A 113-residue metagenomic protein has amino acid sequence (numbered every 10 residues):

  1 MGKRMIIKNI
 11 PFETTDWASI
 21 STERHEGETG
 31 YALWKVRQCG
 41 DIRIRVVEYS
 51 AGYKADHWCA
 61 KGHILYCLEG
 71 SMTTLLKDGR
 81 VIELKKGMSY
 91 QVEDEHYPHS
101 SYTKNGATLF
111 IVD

Functional and structural regions predicted by a protein language model:
M1-V46: A short, N-terminal "cap"/entry segment at the start of jelly-roll beta-barrel domains of the cupin/DSBH fold
G40-C59, E93-H96: Conserved short histidine dyad/triad with adjacent acidic residue
Y49, W58-T74: Short, conserved beta-strand element in jelly-roll/cupin
K54-C59, L76, S101-Y102: Short histidine-centered beta-strand/loop micro-motifs that create catalytic or ligand/metal-coordination sites
D78-E95: Short acidic-glycine-tyrosine-enriched beta hairpin
D94-D113: Ligand-binding loop in jelly-roll beta-barrel domains
